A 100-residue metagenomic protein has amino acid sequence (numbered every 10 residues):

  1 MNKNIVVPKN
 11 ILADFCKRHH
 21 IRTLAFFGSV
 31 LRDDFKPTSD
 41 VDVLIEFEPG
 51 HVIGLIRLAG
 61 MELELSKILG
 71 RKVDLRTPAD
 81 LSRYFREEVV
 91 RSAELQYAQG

Functional and structural regions predicted by a protein language model:
M1-A25, L31-P37, E48-G100: Catalytic core of pol beta-like nucleotidyltransferases
P37-V43: A short, structured beta-strand/loop element
